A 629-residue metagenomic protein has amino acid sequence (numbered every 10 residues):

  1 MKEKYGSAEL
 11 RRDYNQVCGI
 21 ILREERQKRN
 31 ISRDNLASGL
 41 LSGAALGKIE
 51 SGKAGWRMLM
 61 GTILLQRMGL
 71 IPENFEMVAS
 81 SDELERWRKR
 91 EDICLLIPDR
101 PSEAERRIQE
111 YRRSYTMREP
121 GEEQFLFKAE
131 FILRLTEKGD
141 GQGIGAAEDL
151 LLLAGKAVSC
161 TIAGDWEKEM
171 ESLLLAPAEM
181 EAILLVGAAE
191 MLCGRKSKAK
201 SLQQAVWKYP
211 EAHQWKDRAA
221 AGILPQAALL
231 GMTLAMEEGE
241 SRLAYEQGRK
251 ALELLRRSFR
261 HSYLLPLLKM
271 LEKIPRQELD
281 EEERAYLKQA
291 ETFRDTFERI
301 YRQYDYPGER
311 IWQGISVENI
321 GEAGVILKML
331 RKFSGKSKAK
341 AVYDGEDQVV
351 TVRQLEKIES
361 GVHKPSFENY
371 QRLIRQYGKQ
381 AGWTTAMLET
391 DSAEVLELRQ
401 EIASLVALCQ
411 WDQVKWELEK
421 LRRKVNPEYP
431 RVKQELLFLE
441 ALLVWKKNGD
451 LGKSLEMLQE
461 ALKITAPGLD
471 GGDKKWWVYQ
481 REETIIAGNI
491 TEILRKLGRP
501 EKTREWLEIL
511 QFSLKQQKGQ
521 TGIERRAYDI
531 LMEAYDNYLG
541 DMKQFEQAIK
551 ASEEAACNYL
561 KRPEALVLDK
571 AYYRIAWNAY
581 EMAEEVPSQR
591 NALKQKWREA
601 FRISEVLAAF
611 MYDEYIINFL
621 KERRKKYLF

Functional and structural regions predicted by a protein language model:
M1-K28, Q303-G335: A short, Lys/Arg-rich alpha-helix, primarily the initiator
Q27-K48, K332-K357: Short alpha-helical DNA-recognition segment
R29, P98, E137, C193 (+10 more regions): Structural motif corresponding to the intra-repeat A-B loop/turn of tetratricopeptide repeats
R57-N74, S366-T384, L628-F629: DNA major-groove recognition helix of helix-turn-helix/homeodomain DNA-binding modules
Q66, I108-T116, L151-E167, Q204-W215 (+7 more regions): Amphipathic alpha-helical segments of tetratricopeptide repeats
E76-K89, R118-F125, T161-E181, Q214-Q226 (+9 more regions): Alpha-solenoid helical repeat architecture
L84-E137, A393-N448: Helix-turn-helix/homeodomain-like alpha-helical modules used for DNA recognition and transcription-factor dimerization
R90-E91, E122-L133, L184-L185, I223-L230 (+9 more regions): "A position-specific structural signal for the A-helix of alpha-solenoid helical repeats
